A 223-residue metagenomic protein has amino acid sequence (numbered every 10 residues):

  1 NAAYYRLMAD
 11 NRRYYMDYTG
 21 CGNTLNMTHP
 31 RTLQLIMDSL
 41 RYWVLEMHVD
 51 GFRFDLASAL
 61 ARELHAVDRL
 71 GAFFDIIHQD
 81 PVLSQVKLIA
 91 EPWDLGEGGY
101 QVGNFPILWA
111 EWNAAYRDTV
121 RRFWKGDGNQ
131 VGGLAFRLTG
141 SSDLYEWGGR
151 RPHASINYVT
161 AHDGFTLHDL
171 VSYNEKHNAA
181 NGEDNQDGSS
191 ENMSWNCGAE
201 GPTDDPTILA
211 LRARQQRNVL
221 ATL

Functional and structural regions predicted by a protein language model:
N1-H48, R53-V82, G98-G99, L144: Substrate-binding/active-site clefts of carbohydrate-active enzymes
H48, E63, R69-L223: Conserved alpha/beta catalytic core and glycan-binding cleft of carbohydrate-active enzymes
